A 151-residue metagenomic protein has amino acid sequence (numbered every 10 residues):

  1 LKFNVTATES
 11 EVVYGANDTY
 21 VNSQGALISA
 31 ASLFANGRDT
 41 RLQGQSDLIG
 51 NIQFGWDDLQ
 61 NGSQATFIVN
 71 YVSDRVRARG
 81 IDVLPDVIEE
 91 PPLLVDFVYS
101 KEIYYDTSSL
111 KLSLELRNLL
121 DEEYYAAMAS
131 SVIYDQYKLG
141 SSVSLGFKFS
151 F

Functional and structural regions predicted by a protein language model:
L1-R79: Gram-negative outer-membrane beta-barrel transporters
A16-D18, S46, P91, E123-Y124 (+1 more regions): Solvent-exposed, flexible loop/coil residues
A35-R41, D82-V87, S130-D135: Extracellular loop and loop/strand-boundary signature of outer-membrane beta-barrel proteins
S46-G50, P91-V95, L139-V143: Residues that define the transmembrane beta-barrel architecture of outer-membrane proteins
I52-F54, A65, F97-Y99, L145-F147: Membrane-embedded beta-strands of outer-membrane beta-barrel proteins, especially the hydrophobic/small aromatic
Q60, N70-R79, K101-F151: C-terminal beta-signal and adjacent terminal beta-strands/loops of Gram-negative outer-membrane beta-barrel proteins
D86-L94, Y104: Short, well-ordered coil↔helix boundary/capping segments
